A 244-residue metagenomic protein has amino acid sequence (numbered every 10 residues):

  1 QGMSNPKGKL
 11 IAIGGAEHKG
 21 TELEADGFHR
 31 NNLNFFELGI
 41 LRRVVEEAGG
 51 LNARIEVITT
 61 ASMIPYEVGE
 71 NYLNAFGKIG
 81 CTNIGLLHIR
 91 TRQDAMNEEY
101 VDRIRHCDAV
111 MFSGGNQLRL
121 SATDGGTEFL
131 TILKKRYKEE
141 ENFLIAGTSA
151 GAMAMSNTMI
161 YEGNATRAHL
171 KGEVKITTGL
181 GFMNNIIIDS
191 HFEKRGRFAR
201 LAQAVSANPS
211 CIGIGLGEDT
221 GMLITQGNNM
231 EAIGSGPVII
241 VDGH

Functional and structural regions predicted by a protein language model:
G2-L51, E67-N71, K78, Y161 (+1 more regions): C-terminal and late-domain segments of enzyme folds
A12-G14, I58-T59, F112-S113, G147 (+1 more regions): Short beta-strand segments
E56-V57, S62-H106, F112: Portal/gating segments that form or line small-molecule/metal binding sites
N71, G125-L130: Charged helix-capping and loop-helix junction motifs
R103-H106, E128-N142: Catalytic-core regions built around general acid/base machinery
M111-G114, Y137-M159: Catalytic nucleophile loop
Q117-T127: Glycine/threonine-rich flexible loop motifs
